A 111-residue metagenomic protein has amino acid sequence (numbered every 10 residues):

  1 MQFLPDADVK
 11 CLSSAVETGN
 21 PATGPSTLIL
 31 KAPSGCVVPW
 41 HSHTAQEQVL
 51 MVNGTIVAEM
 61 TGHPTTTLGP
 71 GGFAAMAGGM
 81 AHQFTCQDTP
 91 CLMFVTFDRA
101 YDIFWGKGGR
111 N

Functional and structural regions predicted by a protein language model:
M1-S26, G108-N111: A short, N-terminal "cap"/entry segment at the start of jelly-roll beta-barrel domains of the cupin/DSBH fold
D8-V9, P21-T23, S42, L50 (+2 more regions): Extracellular/periplasmic catalytic domains that process cell-envelope and extracellular macromolecules
S14-V16, T27-I29, Q48, T65 (+1 more regions): Conserved hydrophobic/aromatic beta-strand scaffold that supports enzyme active sites
N20-A22, I56-G79: Short acidic-glycine-tyrosine-enriched beta hairpin
T23-H43, A77-G79: Conserved short histidine dyad/triad with adjacent acidic residue
P33-C36, H43-T61: Glycine- and acidic-residue-biased ligand/ion/polar-headgroup-sensing regions
V38-W40, A58-E59, M76, A81-Q87: Short beta-strand His + acidic residue motifs that chelate non-heme Fe in jelly-roll/DSBH and cupin folds
T85-N111: Double-stranded beta-helix
